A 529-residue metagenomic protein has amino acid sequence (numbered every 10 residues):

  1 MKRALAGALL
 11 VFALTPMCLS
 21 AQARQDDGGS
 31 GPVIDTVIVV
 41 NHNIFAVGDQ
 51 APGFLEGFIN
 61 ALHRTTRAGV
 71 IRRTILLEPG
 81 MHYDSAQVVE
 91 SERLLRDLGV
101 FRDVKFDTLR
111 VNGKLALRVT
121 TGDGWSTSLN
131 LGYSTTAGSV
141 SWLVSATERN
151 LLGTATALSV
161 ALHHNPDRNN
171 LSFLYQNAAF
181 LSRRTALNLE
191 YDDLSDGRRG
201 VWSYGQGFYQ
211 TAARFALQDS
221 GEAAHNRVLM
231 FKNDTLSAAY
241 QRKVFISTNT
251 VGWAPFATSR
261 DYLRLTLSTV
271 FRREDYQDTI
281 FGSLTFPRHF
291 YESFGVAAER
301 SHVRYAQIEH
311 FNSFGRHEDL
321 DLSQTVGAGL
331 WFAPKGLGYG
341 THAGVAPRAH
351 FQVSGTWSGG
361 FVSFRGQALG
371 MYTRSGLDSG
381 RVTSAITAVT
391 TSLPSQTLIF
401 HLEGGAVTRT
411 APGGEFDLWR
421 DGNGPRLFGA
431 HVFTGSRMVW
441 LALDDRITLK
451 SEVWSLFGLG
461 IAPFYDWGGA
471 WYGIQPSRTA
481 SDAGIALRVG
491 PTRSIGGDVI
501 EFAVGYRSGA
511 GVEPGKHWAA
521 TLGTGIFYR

Functional and structural regions predicted by a protein language model:
Q22-E148, S159-H163, R168-N177, E190-R198 (+2 more regions): Periplasmic polypeptide-binding modules associated with outer-membrane biogenesis and secretion
G31-V33, L115, W125-T127, V140 (+16 more regions): Outer-envelope beta-barrel architecture signal
I75, F106-T108, W125-T135, W142-N165 (+10 more regions): Transmembrane beta-strand segments that form the barrel wall of outer-membrane beta-barrel proteins
T135-T136, H164-N165, A179, D193-D196 (+8 more regions): Replace "Gram-negative outer membrane beta-barrel proteins" with "bacterial and organellar outer membrane beta-barrel
W142-N150, N169-S182, G200-A212, L217-D219 (+9 more regions): Feature captures outer-membrane beta-barrel proteins of Gram-negative bacteria and organelles
V144, N170-Q176, R199-G205, L217-S220 (+9 more regions): Outer-membrane beta-barrel translocator domains and adjoining extracellular loop/strand segments of Gram-negative
Q176-F281: Transmembrane beta-barrel wall of Gram-negative outer-membrane proteins
T325-R529: C-terminal transmembrane beta-barrel domains of outer membrane proteins
